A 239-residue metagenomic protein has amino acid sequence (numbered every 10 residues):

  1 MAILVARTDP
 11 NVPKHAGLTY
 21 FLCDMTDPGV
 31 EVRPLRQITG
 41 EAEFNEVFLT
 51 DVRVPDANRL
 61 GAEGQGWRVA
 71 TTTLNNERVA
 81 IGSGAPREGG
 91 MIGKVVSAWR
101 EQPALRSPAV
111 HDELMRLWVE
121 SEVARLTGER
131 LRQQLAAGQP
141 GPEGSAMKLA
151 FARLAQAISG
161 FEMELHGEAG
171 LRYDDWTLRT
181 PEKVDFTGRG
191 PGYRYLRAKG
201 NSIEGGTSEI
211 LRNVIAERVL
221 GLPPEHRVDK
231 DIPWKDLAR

Functional and structural regions predicted by a protein language model:
M1-R33: A short core secondary-structure module
A2, L18-T19, P28, E43-T50 (+1 more regions): Structural beta-strand/beta-sheet cores of well-ordered domains, especially the beta-sheet scaffolds that support
V5-A6, L22-D27, T50-V54, L74 (+1 more regions): Short Ser/Thr-interspersed hydrophobic loop/turn segments at strand-loop and sheet-helix junctions that line or gate
P10-V12, R36-E43, D185-F186, G205: Short Gly/Pro-enriched turn/cap motifs at secondary-structure boundaries
V30-L126, N201, K235-L237: Glycine-rich beta->alpha junctions and the first turn(s) of the following alpha-helix
V69-E77, I81-G82, R172-R239: Glycine-rich phosphate/cofactor-binding loops in nucleotide/flavin-utilizing enzymes
P108-H111, E122-K183: C-terminal helix-coil-helix/basic helical segment that borders enzyme active sites and/or dimer interfaces and provides
